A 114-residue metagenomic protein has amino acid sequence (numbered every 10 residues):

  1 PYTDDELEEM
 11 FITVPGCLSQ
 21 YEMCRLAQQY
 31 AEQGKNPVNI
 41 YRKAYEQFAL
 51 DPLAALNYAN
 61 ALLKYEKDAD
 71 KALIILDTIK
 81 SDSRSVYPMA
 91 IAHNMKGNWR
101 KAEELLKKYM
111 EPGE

Functional and structural regions predicted by a protein language model:
P1-Y2, S19-N36, N57: Alpha-helical segment of the N-proximal tetratricopeptide repeat
P15-L18, A49, K80-S83, E114: Short coil turns that delineate tetratricopeptide repeat
R25, N57, P88-I91, M95: "A position-specific structural signal for the A-helix of alpha-solenoid helical repeats
Q33-G34, Y65-E66, K96: Structural motif corresponding to the intra-repeat A-B loop/turn of tetratricopeptide repeats
